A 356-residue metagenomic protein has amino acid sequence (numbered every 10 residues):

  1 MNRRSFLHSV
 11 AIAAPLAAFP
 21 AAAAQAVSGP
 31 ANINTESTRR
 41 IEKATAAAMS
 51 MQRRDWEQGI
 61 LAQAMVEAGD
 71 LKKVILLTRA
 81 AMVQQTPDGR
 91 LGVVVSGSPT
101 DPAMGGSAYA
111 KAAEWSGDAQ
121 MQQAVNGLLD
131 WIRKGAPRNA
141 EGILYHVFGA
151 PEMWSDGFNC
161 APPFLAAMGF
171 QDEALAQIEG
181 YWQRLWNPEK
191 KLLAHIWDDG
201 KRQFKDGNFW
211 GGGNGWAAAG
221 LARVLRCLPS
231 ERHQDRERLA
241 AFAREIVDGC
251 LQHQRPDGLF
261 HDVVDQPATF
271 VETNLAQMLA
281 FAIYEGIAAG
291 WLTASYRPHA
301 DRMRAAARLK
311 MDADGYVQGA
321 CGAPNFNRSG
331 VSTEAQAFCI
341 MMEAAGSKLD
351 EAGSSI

Functional and structural regions predicted by a protein language model:
S5-A24: N-terminal export signals
A21, E67, L221-R223: Ubiquitous "structural anchor" signal
V27-G106, A110-G127, W131, G135-P137 (+2 more regions): CBM-like carbohydrate-recognition segments
I75, Q84-D199, K205-G207: Extended ligand-binding groove/face enriched in aromatic
E152-D262, T269-A280, A294-A320, G330 (+2 more regions): Extended ligand-binding clefts on enzyme/binding-domain cores
